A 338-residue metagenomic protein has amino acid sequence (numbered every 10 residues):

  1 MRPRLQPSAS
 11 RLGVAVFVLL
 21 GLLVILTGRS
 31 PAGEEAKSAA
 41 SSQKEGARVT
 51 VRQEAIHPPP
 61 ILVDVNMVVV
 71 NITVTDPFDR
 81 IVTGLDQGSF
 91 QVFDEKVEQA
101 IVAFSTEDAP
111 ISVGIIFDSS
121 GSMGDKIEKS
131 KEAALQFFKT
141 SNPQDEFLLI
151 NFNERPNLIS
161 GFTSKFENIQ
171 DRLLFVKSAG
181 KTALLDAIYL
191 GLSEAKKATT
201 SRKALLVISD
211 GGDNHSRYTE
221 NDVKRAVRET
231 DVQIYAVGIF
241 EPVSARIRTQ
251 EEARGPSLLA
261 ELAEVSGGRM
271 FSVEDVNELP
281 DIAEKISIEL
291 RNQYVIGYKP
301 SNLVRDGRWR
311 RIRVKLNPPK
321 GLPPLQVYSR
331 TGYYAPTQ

Functional and structural regions predicted by a protein language model:
M1-R11: N-terminal secretory signal peptides that target proteins for export/translocation
G13-I25: Bacterial N-terminal signal peptides
R29-Q338: Scaffold/interface architecture of coatomer-like assemblies
